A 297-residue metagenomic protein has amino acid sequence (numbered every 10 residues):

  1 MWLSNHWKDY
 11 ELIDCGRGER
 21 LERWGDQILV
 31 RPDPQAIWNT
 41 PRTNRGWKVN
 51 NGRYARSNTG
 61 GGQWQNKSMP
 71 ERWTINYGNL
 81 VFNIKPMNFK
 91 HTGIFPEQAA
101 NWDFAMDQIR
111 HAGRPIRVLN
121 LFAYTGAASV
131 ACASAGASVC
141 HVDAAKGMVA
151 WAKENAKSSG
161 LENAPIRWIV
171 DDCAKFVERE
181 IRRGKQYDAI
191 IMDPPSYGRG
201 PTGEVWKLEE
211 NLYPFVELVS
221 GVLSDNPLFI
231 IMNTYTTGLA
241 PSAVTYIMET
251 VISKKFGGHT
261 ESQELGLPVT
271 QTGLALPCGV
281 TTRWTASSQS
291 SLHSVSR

Functional and structural regions predicted by a protein language model:
H6-E22, L29-P96, D103: Non-catalytic substrate-recognition/targeting regions of SAM-dependent transferases
P115-Y124: Conserved class I S-adenosyl-L-methionine
T125-A137: Conserved SAM-binding loop of SAM-dependent methyltransferases across substrates and taxa, primarily the Class I
S138-D143: Conserved SAM-binding motif I beta-strand of class I
A145-I191: S-adenosyl-L-methionine
K146-M148, V170-A174, Y187-L218: Mobile active-site "lid"/loop adjacent to the S-adenosyl-L-methionine
L223-D225: Helix-to-beta-strand junctions that scaffold the AdoMet/dcAdoMet cofactor pocket in Class I SAM-dependent enzymes
P227-R297: C-terminal catalytic and target-recognition region of SAM-dependent MTase-like enzymes, primarily methyltransferases
